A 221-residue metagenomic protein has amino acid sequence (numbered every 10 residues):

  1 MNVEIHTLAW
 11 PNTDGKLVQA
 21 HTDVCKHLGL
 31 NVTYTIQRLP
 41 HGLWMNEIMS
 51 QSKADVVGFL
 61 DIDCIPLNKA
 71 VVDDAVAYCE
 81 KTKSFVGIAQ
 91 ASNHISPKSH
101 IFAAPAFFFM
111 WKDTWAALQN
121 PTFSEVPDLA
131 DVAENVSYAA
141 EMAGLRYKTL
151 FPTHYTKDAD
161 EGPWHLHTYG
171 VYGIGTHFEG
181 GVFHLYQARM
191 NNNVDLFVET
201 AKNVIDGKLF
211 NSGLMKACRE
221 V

Functional and structural regions predicted by a protein language model:
N2-T7, V32-T33: Hydrophobic targeting segments
N12-H27: Short, well-formed alpha-helical segments that are part of the catalytic scaffolds of diverse glycosyltransferases
G29-P40: A short beta-strand-loop structural module common to alpha/beta enzyme folds
R38-Q51: Glycine-rich, basic loop-to-helix element that forms the pyrophosphate-binding segment of sugar-nucleotide handling
V57: Short aromatic/hydrophobic "clamp" motif used to bind/position activated sugar donors
L60-D63: Active-site acidic Asp-centered loop
I65-A139: Conserved catalytic core of nucleotide-sugar-dependent glycosyltransferases
A130-V221: C-terminal catalytic/acceptor-binding lobe
